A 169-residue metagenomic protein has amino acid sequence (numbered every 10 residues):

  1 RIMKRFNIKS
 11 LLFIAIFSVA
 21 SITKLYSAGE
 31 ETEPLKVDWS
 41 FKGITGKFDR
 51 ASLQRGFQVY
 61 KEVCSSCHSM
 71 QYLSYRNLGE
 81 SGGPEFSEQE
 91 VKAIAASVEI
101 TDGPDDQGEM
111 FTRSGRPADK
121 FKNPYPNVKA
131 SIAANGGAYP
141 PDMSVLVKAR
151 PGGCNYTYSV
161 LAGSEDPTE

Functional and structural regions predicted by a protein language model:
M3-K47: Post-cleavage N-terminal segment of exported redox proteins
E33-Q58, S69-E88: Electrostatic cytochrome c docking/interface patches
P34-I44, D119-P126, A133: Short, contiguous pre-domain boundary segments
G43, L73-S74, E80, F86-D119: Acidic/histidine-rich catalytic neighborhood
D49-S52, Y139, G153, T157: Stable alpha-helical elements in mature extracytoplasmic
Q58-M70, D119-V128, Y139-K148, Y156: C-type cytochrome heme c attachment motif
C154-E169: Extracytoplasmic/lumenal ectodomains and periplasmic regions of secretory and membrane proteins
